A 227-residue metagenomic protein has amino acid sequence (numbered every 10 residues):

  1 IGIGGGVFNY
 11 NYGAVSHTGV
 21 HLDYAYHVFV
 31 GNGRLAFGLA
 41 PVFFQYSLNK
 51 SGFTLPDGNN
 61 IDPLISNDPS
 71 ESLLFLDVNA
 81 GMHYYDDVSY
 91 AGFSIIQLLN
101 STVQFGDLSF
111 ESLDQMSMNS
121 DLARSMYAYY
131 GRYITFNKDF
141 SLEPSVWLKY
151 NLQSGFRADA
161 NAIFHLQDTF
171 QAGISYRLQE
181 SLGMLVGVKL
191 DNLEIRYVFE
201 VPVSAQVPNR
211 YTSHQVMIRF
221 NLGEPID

Functional and structural regions predicted by a protein language model:
I1-D227: Subset of outer-membrane beta-barrel
